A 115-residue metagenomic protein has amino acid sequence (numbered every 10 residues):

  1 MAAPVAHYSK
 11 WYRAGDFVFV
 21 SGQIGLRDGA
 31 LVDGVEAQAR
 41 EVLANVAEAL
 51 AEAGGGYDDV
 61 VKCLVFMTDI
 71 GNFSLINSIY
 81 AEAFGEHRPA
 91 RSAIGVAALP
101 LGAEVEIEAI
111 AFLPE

Functional and structural regions predicted by a protein language model:
M1-E115: Short, polar/acidic, helix-capping and beta-turn segments at strand->helix junctions that line the mouths
